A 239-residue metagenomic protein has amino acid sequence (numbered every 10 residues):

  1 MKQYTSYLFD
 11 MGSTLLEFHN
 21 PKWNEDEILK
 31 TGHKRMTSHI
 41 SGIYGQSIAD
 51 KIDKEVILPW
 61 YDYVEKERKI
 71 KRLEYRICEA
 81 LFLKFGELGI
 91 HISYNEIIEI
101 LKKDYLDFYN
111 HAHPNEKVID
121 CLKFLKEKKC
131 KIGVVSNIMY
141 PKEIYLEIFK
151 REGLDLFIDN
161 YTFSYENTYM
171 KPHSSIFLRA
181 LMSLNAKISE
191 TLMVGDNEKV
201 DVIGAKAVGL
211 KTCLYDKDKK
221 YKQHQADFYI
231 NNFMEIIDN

Functional and structural regions predicted by a protein language model:
M1-F9, E17-H19, W23, S38 (+4 more regions): Asp-based, Mg2+/Mn2+-dependent phosphohydrolase catalytic module
K2-E116, D120, K128: N-terminal helical cap/lid subdomain that shapes the substrate entry/recognition surface in HAD-like hydrolases
C130-I132: Short, well-ordered coil/turn segments that N-cap beta-strands
